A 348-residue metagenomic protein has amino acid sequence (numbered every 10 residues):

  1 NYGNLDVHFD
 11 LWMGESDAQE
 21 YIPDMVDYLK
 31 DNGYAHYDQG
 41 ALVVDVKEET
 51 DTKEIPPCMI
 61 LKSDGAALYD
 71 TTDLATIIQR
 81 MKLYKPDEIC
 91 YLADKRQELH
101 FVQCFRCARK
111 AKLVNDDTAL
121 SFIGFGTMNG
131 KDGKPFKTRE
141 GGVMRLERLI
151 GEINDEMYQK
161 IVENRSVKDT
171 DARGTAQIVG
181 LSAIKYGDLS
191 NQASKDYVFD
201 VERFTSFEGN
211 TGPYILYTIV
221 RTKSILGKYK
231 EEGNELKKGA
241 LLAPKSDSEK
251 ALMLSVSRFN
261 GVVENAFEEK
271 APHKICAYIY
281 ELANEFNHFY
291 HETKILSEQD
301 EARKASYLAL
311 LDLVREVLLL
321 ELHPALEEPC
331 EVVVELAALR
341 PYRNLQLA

Functional and structural regions predicted by a protein language model:
N1-E331, A348: Non-catalytic interaction-recognition regions
L336, L347: Cationic, low-complexity basic patches in intrinsically disordered or flexible, solvent-exposed regions
R340-R343: Short, low-complexity intrinsically disordered segments enriched in A/P/G/S/L with frequent Arg, especially at protein
